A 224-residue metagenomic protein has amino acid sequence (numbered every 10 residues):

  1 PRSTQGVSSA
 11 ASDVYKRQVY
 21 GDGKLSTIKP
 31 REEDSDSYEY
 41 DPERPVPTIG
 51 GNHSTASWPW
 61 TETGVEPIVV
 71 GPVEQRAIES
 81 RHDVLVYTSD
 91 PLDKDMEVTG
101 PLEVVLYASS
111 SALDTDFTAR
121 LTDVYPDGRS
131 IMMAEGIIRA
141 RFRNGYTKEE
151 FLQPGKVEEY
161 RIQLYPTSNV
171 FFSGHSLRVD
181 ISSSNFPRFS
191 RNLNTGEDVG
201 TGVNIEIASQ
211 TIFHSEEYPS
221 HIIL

Functional and structural regions predicted by a protein language model:
P1-A11: Positively charged, low-complexity/disordered segments
S9-L224: C-terminal, loop-rich substrate-recognition/catalytic regions characterized by aromatic stacking residues
